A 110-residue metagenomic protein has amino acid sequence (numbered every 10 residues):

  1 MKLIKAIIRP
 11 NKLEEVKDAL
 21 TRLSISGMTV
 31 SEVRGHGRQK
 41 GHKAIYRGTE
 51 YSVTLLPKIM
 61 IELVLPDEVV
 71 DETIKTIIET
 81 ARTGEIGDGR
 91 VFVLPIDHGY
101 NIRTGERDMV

Functional and structural regions predicted by a protein language model:
M1-V110: Positively charged, small/polar-rich N-terminal and surface patches that mediate targeting and assembly and bind
